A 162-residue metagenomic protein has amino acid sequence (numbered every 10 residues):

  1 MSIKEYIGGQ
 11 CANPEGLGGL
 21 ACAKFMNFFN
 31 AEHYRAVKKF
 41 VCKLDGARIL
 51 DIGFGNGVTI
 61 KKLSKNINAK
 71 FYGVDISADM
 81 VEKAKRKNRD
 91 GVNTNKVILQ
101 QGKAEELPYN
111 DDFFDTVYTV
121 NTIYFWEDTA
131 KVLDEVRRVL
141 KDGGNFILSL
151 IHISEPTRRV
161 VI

Functional and structural regions predicted by a protein language model:
M1-G18: N-terminal, positively charged/glycine-rich alpha-helical extensions of SAM-dependent methyltransferases
F28-D45: Conserved alpha-helix/loop element of class I SAM-dependent methyltransferases that forms part of the SAM/SAH-binding
L50-E106: Class I SAM-dependent methyltransferase SAM/SAH-binding core
E105-T116: A short acidic, Gly/Pro-enriched loop at the edge of an enzyme's catalytic core that lines a small-molecule cofactor
T116-D128: A short SAM/SAH-binding and catalytic strip from SAM-dependent methyltransferases
A130-D142: A short glycine-rich, Lys/Arg-flanked "PGG" loop and its adjoining helix->strand segment in the class I
G143-L150: Conserved beta-strand signature within the Rossmann-like core of class I S-adenosyl-L-methionine
H152-I162: Single conserved hydrophobic/aromatic residue that forms the stacking wall/gate of nucleotide- or nucleobase-binding
